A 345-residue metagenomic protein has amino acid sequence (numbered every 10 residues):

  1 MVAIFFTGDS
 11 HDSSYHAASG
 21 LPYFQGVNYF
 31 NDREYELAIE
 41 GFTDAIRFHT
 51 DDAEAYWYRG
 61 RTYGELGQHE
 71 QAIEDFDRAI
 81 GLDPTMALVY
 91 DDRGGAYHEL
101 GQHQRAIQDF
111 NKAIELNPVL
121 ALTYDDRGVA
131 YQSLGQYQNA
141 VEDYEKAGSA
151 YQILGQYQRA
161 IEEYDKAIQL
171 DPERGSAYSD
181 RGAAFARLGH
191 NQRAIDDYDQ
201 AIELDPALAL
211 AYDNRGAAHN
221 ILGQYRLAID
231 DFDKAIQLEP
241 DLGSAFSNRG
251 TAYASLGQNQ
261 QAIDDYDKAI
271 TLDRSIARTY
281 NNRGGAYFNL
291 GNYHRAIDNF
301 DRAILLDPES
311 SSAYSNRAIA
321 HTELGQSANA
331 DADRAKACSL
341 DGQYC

Functional and structural regions predicted by a protein language model:
M1-C345: Alpha-helical tetratricopeptide repeat
